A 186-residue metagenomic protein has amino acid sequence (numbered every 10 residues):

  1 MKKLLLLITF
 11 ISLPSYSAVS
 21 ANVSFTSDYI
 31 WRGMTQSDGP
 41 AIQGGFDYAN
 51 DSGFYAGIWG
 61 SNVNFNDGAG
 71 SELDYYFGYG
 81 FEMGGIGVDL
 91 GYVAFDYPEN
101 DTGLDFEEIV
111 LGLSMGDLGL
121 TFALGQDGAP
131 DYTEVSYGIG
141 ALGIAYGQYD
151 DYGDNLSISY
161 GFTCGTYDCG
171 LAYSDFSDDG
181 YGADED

Functional and structural regions predicted by a protein language model:
L4-L5, S15-D186: Outer-membrane beta-barrel proteins
I11-S12: Repetitive helical segments and hydrophobic/amphipathic motifs
